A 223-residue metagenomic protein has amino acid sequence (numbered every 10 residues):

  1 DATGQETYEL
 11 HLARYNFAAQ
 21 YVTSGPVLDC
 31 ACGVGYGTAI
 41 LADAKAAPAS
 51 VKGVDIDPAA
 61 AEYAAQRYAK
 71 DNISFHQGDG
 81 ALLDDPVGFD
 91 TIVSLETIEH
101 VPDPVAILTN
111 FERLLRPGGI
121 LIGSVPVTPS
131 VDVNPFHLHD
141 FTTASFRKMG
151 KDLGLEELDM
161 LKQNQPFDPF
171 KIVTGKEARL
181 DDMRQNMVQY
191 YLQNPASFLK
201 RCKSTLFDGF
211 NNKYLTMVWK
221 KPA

Functional and structural regions predicted by a protein language model:
D1-V87, T91, L95, V105-L108 (+4 more regions): Conserved N-terminal segment of class I S-adenosyl-L-methionine
E96-H100: A short His-aromatic
V105-P117: A short glycine-rich, Lys/Arg-flanked "PGG" loop and its adjoining helix->strand segment in the class I
G119-V125: Conserved beta-strand signature within the Rossmann-like core of class I S-adenosyl-L-methionine
P126-V131, N164-P166: Short "lid" loop at the C-terminus of a central beta-strand within the Rossmann-like core of SAM-dependent
S130-M149: Acceptor-substrate binding/catalytic loop of class I
V133-H137, P169-G175: Short aromatic-enriched loop/helix-cap "lid" or pocket-rim segments at secondary-structure transitions that line
F146-N164: A SAM-dependent methyltransferase catalytic signature shared across enzymes that methylate proteins
